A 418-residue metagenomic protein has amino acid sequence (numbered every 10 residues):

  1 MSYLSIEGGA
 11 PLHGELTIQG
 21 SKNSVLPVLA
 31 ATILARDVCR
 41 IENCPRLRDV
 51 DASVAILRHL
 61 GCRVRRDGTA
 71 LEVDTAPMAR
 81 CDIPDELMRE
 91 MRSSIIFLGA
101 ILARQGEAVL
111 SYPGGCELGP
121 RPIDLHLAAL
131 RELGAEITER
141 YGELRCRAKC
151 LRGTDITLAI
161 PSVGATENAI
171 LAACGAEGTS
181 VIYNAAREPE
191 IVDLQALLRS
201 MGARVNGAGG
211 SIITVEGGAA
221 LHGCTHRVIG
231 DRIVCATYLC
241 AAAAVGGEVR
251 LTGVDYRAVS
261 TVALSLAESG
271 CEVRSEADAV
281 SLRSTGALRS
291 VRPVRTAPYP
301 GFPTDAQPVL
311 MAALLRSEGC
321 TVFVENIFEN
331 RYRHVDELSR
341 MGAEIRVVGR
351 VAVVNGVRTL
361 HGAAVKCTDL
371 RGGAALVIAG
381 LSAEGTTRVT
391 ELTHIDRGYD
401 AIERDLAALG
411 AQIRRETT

Functional and structural regions predicted by a protein language model:
M1-T418: Short, structured segments at the rim of ligand-binding sites
